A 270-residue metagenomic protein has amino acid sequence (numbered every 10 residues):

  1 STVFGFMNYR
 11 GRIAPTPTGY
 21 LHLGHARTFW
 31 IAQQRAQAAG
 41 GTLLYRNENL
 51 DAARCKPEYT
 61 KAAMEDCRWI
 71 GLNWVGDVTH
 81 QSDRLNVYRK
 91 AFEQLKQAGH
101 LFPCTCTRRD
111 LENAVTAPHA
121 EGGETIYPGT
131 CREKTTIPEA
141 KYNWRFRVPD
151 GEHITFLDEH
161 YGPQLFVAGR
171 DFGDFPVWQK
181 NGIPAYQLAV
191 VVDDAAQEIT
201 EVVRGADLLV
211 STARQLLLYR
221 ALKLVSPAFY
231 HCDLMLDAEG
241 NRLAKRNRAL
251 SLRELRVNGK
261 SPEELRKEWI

Functional and structural regions predicted by a protein language model:
S1-Y20, A38, L43, P149-E152 (+1 more regions): Non-catalytic terminal extensions that flank enzyme cores
M7-A120, A206-L224: N-terminal Rossmann-like or analogous alpha/beta NTP/dinucleotide-binding catalytic cores that position adenine
H22, A52, D83-R89, F146 (+4 more regions): Noncatalytic linker/hinge segments flanking ATPase motor cores
E58, E121-G122, K245, R266: Alpha-helix boundary/capping detector
M64-W74, Q94-R108, G123-T136, R248-E264: Short, Lys/Arg-enriched charge-dense amphipathic segments
V75-D77, S226-F229, E263-L265: Short, surface-exposed acidic
R108-A244, S251-R256: Active-site cores that bind ATP or allylic diphosphates and position pyrophosphate for catalysis
